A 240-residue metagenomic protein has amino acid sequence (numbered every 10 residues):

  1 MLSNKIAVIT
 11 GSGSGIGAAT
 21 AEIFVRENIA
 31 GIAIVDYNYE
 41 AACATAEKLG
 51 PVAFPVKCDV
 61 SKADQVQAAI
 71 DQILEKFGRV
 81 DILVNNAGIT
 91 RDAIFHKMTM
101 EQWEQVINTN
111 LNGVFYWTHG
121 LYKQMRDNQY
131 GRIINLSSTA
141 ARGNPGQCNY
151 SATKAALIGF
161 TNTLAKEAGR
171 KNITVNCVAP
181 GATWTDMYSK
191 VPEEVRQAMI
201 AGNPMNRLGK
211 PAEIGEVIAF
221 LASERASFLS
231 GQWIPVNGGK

Functional and structural regions predicted by a protein language model:
G13-S14: Conserved glycine-rich cofactor-binding loop
Y39-E40, C58-A68, M100, A212-E213: The beta1-alpha1 cofactor-binding region of Rossmann-like NAD(H)/NADP(H)-dependent oxidoreductases
I94-F95, Q102-I107, Y188, M199: Substrate-binding pocket helix/loop in short-chain dehydrogenase/reductase
M98, N144-A152, T163: Active-site loop-to-helix junction immediately N-terminal to the catalytic Tyr of the SDR YXXXK motif in Rossmann-fold
F115, Y130, R207-V236: C-terminal substrate-recognition "lid" of short-chain dehydrogenase/reductases
T118, T153, T161: Active-site helix of classical SDR
G169, T174, L229-G231: Short, small/polar-rich loop/turn modules that mediate ligand/substrate recognition or access, typified
